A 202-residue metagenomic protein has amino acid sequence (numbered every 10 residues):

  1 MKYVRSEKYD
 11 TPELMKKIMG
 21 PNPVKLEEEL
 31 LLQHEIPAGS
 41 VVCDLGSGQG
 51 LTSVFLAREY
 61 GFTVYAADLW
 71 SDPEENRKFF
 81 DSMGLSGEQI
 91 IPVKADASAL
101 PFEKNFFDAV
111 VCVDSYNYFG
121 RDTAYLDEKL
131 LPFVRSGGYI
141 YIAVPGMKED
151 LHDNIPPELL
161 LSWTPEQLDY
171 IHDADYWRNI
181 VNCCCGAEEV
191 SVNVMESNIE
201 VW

Functional and structural regions predicted by a protein language model:
M1-T11: N-terminal, positively charged/glycine-rich alpha-helical extensions of SAM-dependent methyltransferases
P12-E28: Conserved SAM-binding loop and adjacent beta-strand
C43, Q49-A99: Class I SAM-dependent methyltransferase SAM/SAH-binding core
S98-V110: A short acidic, Gly/Pro-enriched loop at the edge of an enzyme's catalytic core that lines a small-molecule cofactor
A109-D122: A short SAM/SAH-binding and catalytic strip from SAM-dependent methyltransferases
A124-Y139: A short glycine-rich, Lys/Arg-flanked "PGG" loop and its adjoining helix->strand segment in the class I
P145-L168: Short, glycine-/aromatic-enriched active-site segment of Class I SAM-dependent methyltransferases
P165-W202: Substrate-binding/catalytic lobe of Class I Rossmann-like enzymes that use SAM or dcSAM, i.e., the mid-to-C-terminal
